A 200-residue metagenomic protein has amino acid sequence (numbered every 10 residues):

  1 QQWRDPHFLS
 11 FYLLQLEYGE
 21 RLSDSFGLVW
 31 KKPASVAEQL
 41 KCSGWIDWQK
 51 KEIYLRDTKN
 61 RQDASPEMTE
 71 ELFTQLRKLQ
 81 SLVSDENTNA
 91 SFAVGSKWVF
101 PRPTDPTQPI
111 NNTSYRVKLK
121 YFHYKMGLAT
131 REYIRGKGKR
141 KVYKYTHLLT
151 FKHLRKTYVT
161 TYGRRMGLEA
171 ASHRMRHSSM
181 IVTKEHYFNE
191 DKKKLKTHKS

Functional and structural regions predicted by a protein language model:
Q1-F26: Basic, Lys/Arg- and aromatic-enriched nucleic-acid-binding interface segment
Q2-D5, P66, S84-N89, G95 (+2 more regions): Short, basic (Lys/Arg/His-rich) helix/loop patches that form interaction surfaces in the mid-to-C-terminal regions
Y18, G27-S84: Conserved tyrosine-mediated DNA breakage-rejoining catalytic core shared by Y-recombinases
L28, L79, K118, F122 (+2 more regions): Residues in the recognition helix of alpha-helical DNA-binding motifs
K31-L40, W45-W48, L148, M166-H186: Short, polar N-cap/turn motifs at the start of nucleic acid-interacting alpha helices
S43, L82-N89, V94, P106 (+2 more regions): C-terminal secondary-structure termini that scaffold catalytic or DNA-interacting sites
D57-K78, V94-Y121: C-terminal catalytic core of Y-nucleophile DNA break-rejoin enzymes
D57-R61, L168, M175-K199: Catalytic-site neighborhood detector that most strongly recognizes the C-terminal catalytic loop/helix of tyrosine
